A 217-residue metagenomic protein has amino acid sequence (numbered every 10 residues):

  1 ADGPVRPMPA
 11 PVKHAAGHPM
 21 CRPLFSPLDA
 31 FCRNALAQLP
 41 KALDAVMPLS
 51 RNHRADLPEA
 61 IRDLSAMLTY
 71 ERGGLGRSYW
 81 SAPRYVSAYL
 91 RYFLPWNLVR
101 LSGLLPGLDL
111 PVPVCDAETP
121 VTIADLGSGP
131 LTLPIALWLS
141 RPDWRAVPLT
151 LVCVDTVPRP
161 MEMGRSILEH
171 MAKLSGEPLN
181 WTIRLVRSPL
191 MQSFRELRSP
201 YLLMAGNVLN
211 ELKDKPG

Functional and structural regions predicted by a protein language model:
P7-L75: N-terminal auxiliary segments of SAM/dcSAM-dependent transferases
L75-V112: Class I SAM-dependent methyltransferase Rossmann-like catalytic core, especially the SAM/SAH-binding loop
T119-G129: Conserved class I S-adenosyl-L-methionine
P130-A146: Conserved SAM-binding loop of SAM-dependent methyltransferases across substrates and taxa, primarily the Class I
L149-V152: Short beta-strand element of Class I
V157: Conserved SAM/SAH-binding beta-strand->alpha-helix loop
E162-L197: S-adenosyl-L-methionine
P200-P216: A short SAM/SAH-binding and catalytic strip from SAM-dependent methyltransferases
